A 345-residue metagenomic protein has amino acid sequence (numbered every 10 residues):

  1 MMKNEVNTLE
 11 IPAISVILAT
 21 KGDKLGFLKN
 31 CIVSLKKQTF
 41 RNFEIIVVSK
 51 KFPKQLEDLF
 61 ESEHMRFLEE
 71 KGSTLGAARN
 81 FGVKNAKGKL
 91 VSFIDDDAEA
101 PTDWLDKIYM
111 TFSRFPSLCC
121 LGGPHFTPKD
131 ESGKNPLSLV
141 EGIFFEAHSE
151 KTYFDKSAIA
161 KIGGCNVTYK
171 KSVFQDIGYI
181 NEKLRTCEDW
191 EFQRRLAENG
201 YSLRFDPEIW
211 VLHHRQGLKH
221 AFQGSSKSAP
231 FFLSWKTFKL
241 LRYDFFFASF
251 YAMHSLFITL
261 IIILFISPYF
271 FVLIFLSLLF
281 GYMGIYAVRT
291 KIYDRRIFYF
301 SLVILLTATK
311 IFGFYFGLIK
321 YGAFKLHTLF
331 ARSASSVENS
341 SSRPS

Functional and structural regions predicted by a protein language model:
M1-S34: N-proximal low-complexity "stem/linker" segments adjacent to membrane-targeting elements
V33-N42: Short, acidic, metal-binding catalytic loop of nucleotide-sugar glycosyltransferases
E70-A86: Glycine-rich, basic loop-to-helix element that forms the pyrophosphate-binding segment of sugar-nucleotide handling
V91: Short aromatic/hydrophobic "clamp" motif used to bind/position activated sugar donors
D103-P136: Conserved donor NDP-sugar-binding/catalytic core segment of glycosyltransferases
G123-P124, E141-I159: Short, flexible, basic/aromatic active-site loop/helix in glycosyltransferases
E150-Y169, R185, H220, R242-Y243: A recurrent flexible, glycine/aromatic-enriched loop bordering the glycosyltransferase active site that acts as
N181-R185, W190-L241: Catalytic donor/gating beta->alpha subdomain of glycosyltransferases that bind UDP-sugars
